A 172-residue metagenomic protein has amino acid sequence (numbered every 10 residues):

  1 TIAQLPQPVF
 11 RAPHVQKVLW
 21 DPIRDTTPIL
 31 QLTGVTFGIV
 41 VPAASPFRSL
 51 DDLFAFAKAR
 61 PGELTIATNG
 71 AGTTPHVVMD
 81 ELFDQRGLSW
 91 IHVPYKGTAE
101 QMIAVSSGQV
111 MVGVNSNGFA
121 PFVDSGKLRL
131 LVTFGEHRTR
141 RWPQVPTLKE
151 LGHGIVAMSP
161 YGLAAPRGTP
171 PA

Functional and structural regions predicted by a protein language model:
T1, Q7-E100, E150-H153, P160-A172: Hinge/capping helix and adjacent helix->loop/strand transition within the periplasmic-binding protein
T1-Q4, R60-L64, L88, S106-V114 (+1 more regions): Alpha-to-beta junction loops
L5, L32, S116, F134: Conserved residues at the C-terminal ends of beta-strands
Q16, F54, K58, S106-S107 (+3 more regions): Alpha-helix boundary recognition
T27, K127-T139, V156: Conserved helix-loop-beta element of the AMP-binding
D80-E81, Q85, A99-V110, A120-K127: Short helices/loops that flank or line small-molecule/ion binding pockets
Q101-A104, R140-P146: Short, charged, surface-exposed secondary-structure boundary motifs
F119-P121, R138-R140: Short glycine/proline-enriched, acidic/aromatic patches that form the donor-sugar handling elements
